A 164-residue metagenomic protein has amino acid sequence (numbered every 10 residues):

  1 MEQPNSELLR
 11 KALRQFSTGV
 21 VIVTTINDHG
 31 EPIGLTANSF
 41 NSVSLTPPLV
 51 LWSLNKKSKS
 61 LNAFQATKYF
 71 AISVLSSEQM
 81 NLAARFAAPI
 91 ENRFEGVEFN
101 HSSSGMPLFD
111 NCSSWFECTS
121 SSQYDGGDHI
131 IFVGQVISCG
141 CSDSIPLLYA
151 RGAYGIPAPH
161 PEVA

Functional and structural regions predicted by a protein language model:
M1-A164: Basic, polyanion-binding surface patches
